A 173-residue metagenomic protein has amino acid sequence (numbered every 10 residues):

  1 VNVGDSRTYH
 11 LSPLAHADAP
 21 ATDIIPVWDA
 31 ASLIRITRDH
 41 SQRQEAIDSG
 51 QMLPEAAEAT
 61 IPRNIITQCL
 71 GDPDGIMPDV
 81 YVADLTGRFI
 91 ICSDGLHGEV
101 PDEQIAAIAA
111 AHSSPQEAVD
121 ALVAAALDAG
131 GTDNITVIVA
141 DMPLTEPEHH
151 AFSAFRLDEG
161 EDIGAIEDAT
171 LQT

Functional and structural regions predicted by a protein language model:
V1-P26, R35: Conserved catalytic micro-motifs used in adenylation/nucleotidyl-transfer and phosphoryl/amide- and methyl-transfer
N2-R7, I65-D74, V82-I108, V123-A129 (+1 more regions): Conserved beta-strand-loop-short alpha-helix elements that form and flank the Mn2+/Mg2+-coordinating active site
Y9, Q42-Q44, G98: Short gly/pro/ser/thr-enriched loop/turn and capping motifs at secondary-structure boundaries
L11-L14, A140-E146: Short beta-strand-to-coil "C-cap" segments at the C-terminal boundary of structured domains/repeats, marking
P13-A15, D102-I105, H150-F152: Short amphipathic alpha-helical segments
I25-L85, E148, F155-L157, G164-L171: Conserved, helical-rich catalytic subdomain that frames metal- and/or nucleotide-binding sites in enzyme alpha/beta
T37-H40, T60, E99, Q116 (+1 more regions): Electropositive phosphate-/nucleotide-binding environments in soluble metabolic enzymes
S113-T136: A short, conserved beta-to-alpha structural element at the edge of catalytic cores that scaffolds binding
